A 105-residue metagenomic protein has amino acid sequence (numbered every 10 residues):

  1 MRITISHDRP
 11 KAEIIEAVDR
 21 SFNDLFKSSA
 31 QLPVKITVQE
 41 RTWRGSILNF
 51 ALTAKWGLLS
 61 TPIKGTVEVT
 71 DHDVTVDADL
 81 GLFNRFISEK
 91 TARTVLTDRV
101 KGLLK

Functional and structural regions predicted by a protein language model:
M1-K105: Extracellular/lumenal and peripheral-membrane lipid-interaction modules
